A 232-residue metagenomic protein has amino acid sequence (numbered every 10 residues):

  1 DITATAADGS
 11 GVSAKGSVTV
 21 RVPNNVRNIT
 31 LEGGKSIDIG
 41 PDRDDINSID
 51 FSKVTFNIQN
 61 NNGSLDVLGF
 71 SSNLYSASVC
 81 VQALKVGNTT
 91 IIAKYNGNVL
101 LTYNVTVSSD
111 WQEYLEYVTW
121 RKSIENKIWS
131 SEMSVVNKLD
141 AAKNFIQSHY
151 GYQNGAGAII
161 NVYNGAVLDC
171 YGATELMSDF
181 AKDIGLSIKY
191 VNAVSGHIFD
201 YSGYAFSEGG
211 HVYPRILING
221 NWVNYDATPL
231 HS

Functional and structural regions predicted by a protein language model:
D1-W111: Extracytoplasmic soluble-region selector
T55, Q59-S64, W111-G165: Secondary-structure boundary elements
V81, I160-Y171, G203-A205: A glycine-rich, coil/turn loop motif that links secondary-structure elements
N104, E113, K122, R215-L217: Intrinsically disordered, low-complexity regions enriched in Ser/Pro/Gly/Gln/His and often acidic
V135-A142, A166-K182: Active-site nucleophilic cysteine motif
E175-S232: Hydrophobic/aromatic-rich core segments of domains that either
